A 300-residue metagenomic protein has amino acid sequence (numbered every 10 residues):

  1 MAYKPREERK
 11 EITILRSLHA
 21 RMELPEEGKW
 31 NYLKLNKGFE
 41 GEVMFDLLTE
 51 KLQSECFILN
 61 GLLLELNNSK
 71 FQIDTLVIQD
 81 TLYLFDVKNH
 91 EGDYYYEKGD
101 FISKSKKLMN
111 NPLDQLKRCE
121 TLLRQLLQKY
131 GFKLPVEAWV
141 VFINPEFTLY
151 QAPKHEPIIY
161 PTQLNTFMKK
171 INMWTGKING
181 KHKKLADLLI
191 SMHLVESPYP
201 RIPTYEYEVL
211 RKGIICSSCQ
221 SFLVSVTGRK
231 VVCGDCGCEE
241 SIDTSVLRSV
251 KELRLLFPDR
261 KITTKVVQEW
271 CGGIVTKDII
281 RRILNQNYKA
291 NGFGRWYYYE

Functional and structural regions predicted by a protein language model:
M1-K70, T81, K106-N111, Q115-K277 (+1 more regions): Surface-exposed interaction regions that form or flank ligand-binding interfaces
G38-G41, G92, G99, G213 (+1 more regions): Glycine-centered flexibility motif
N68, V77-D100: Active-site beta-strand-loop-beta-strand hairpin of nuclease catalytic cores that positions key catalytic residues
V77-I78, V226, G292: Generic beta-strand structural signal
G99-S103, V231-D235, Y297-E300: Generic recognition of long tandem-repeat/solenoid scaffolds
S245, N291-E300: Short Lys/Arg-enriched helix C-cap and helix-to-coil transition segments that create basic nucleic-acid-contact patches
I283-G292: Short, solvent-exposed alpha-helical "recognition" segments
